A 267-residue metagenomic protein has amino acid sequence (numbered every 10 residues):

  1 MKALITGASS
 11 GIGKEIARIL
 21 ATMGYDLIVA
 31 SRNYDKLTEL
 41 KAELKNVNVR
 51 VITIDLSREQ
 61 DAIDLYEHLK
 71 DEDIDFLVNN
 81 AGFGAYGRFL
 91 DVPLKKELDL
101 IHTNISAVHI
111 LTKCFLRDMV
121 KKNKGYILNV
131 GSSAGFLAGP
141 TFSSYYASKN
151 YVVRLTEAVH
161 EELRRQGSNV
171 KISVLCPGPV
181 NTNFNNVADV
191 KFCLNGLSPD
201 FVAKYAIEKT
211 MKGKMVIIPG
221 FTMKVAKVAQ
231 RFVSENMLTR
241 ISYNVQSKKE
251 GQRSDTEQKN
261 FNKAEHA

Functional and structural regions predicted by a protein language model:
S9-S10: Conserved glycine-rich cofactor-binding loop
M23-E39: Conserved glycine-rich Rossmann-like NAD(P)H-binding loop of the short-chain dehydrogenase/reductase
N80-A85: Conserved NAD(P)H cofactor-binding loop of Rossmann-fold oxidoreductase domains
R88-F89, K96-I101: Substrate-binding pocket helix/loop in short-chain dehydrogenase/reductase
T112, S148: Active-site helix of classical SDR
S132: Residue(s) in the substrate-gating loop at a strand-loop-helix junction that position the organic substrate next
V174, K191-K227: C-terminal helical subdomain
